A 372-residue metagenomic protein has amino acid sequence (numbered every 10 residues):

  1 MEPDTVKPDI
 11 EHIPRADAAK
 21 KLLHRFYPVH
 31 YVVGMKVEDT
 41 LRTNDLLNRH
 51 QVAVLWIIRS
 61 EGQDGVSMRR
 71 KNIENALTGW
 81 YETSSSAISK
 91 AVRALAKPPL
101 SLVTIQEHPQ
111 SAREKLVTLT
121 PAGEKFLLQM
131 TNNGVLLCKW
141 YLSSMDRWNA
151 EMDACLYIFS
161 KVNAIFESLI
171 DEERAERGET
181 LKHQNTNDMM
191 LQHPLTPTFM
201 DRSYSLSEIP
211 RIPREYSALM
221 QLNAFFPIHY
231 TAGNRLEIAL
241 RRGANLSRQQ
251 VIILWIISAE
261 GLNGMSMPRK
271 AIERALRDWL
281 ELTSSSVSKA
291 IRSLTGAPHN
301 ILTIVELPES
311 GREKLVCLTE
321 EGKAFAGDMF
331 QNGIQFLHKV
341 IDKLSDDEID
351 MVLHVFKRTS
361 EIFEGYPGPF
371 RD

Functional and structural regions predicted by a protein language model:
M1-R49, L100, E179-A244: N-terminal leader segment of winged-helix/HTH proteins
R15-A18, L47, T83, L119 (+6 more regions): Alpha-helical hairpin
R25, H50, V54, A154 (+4 more regions): Residue-level detector of well-ordered alpha-helical segments, enriched for hydrophobic/aromatic packing positions
V33, V37, P99, L127-M130 (+8 more regions): Hydrophobic recognition helices of helix-based DNA-binding modules
E38-S84, V92, L236-T283, I291: N-terminal helix-turn-helix DNA-binding core of bacterial DNA-binding proteins
A96-D153, T295-D350: Charged, amphipathic alpha-helical coiled-coil/dimerization segments
N132-L191, Q331-D372: Terminal interaction helix/tail motif
